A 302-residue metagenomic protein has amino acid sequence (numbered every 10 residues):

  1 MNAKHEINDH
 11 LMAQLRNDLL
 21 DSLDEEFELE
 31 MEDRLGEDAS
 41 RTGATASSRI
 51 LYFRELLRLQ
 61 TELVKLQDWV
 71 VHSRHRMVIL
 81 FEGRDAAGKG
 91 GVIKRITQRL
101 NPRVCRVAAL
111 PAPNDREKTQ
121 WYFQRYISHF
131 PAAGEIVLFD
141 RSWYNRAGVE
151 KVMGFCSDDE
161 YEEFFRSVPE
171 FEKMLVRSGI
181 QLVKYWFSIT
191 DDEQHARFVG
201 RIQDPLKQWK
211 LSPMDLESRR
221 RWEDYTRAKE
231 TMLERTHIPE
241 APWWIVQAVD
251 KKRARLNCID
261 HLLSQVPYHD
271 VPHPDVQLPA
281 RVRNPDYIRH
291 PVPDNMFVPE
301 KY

Functional and structural regions predicted by a protein language model:
M1-Y302: Glycine-rich phosphate-binding loop of ATP-dependent small-molecule kinases
